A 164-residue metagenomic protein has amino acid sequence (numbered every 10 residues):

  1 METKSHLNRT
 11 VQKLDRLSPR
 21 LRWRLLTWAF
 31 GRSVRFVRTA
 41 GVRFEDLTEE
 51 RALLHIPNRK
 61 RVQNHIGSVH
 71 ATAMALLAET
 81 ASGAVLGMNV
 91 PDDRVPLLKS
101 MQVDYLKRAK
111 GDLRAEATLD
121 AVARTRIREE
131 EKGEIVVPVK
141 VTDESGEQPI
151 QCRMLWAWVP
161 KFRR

Functional and structural regions predicted by a protein language model:
M1-L53: Non-catalytic linker/capping segments at the edges of enzyme domains
M1-P19, A109-K110, D120-R164: HotDog/MaoC-like acyl-thioester-processing domains
V11, P57-G83: Hot-dog-fold acyl-thioester-processing enzymes
T39, L98-S100, K132-V136: Short coil/loop residues immediately preceding or within conserved phosphate-binding loops of NTP-utilizing enzyme
T39-D46, R51-P57, Q63, V69 (+4 more regions): Soluble, non-transmembrane catalytic domains of enzymes that act on hydrophobic metabolites at membranes
R43, Q102-D104, E116-T118, K140 (+1 more regions): Residues located in well-ordered beta-strands
R51-L53, D112, E134: A generic structural signal for beta-strand entry/edge sites
A84-D120: Hydrophobic beta-strand-centered segment that forms part of the acyl-chain substrate-binding groove
